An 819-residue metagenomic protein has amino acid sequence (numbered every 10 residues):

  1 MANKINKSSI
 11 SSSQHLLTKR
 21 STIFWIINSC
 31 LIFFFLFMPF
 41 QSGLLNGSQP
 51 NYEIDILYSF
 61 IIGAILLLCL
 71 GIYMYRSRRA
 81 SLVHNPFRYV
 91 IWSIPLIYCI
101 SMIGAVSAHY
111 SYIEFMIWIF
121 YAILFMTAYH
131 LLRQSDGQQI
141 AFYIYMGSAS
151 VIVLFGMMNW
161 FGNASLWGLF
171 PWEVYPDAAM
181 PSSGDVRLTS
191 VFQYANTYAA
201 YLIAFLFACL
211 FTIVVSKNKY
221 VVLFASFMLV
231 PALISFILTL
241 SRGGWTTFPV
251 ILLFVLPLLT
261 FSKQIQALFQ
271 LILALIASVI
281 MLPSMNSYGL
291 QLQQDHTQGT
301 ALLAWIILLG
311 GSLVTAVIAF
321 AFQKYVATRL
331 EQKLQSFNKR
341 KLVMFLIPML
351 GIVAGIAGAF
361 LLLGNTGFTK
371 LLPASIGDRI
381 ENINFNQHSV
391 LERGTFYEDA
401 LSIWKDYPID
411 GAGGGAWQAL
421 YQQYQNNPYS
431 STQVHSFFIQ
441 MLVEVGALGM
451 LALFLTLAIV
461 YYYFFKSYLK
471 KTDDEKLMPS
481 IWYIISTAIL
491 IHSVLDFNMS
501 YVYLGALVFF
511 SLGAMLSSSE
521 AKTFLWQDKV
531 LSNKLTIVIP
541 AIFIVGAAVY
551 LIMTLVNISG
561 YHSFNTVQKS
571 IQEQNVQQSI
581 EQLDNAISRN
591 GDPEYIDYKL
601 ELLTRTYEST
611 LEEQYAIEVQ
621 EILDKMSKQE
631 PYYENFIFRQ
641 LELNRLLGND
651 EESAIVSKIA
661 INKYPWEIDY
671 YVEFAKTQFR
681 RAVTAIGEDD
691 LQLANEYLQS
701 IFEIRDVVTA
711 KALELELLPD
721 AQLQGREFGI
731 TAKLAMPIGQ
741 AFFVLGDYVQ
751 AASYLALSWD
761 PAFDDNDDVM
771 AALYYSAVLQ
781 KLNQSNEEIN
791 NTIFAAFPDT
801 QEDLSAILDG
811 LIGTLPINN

Functional and structural regions predicted by a protein language model:
M1-I100, H109-I113, R133-Q139, Y143-M146 (+17 more regions): Transmembrane signal-anchor hairpin modules in multi-pass inner-membrane enzymes, especially those that act on
C30-F35, A149, A225-A232, A274-A277 (+1 more regions): Loop-to-helix entry and N-terminal half of a specific, functionally important transmembrane alpha helix in multi-pass
L36, F40-Q49, S235, L442-V445 (+1 more regions): Membrane helix-loop boundary segments at the extracytoplasmic
C99-M102, I140-A178, L233-L240, A277-N286: Hydrophobic alpha-helical transmembrane segments
A108-H130, Y143-I144, W172-Y175, A200: Aromatic-anchored transmembrane helix interface
A164, Y194, N382-T432, F438 (+1 more regions): TM-adjacent membrane-interface loops and short helices in multi-pass inner/ER membrane proteins
G168-L206, Q291-L309, F437-M441: Membrane-interface segments at transmembrane-helix junctions in multi-pass inner-membrane proteins
V214-S216, Y220-F224, A447-S480, G648: Hydrophobic transmembrane alpha-helices and their immediate junctions
